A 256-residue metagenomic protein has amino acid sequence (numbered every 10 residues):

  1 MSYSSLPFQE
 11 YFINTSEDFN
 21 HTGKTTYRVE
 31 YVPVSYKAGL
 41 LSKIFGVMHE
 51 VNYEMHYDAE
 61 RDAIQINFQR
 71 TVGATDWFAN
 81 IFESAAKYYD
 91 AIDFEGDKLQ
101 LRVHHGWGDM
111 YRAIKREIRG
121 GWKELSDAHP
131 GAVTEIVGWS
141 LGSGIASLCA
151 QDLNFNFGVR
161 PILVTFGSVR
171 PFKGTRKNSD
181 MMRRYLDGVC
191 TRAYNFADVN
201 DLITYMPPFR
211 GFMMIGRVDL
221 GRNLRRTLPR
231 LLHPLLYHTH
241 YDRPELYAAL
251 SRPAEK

Functional and structural regions predicted by a protein language model:
M1-A79, E83-D93, Q100, Y111: Flexible, membrane-associating and regulatory peripheral segments of lipid-active enzymes
L6-Y11, K43-V51, E60-A63, V72-G73 (+4 more regions): Serine hydrolase/lipase
K98-H104: Metal/cofactor- and membrane transport-associated sequence elements
G142-S143: Catalytic nucleophile loop
